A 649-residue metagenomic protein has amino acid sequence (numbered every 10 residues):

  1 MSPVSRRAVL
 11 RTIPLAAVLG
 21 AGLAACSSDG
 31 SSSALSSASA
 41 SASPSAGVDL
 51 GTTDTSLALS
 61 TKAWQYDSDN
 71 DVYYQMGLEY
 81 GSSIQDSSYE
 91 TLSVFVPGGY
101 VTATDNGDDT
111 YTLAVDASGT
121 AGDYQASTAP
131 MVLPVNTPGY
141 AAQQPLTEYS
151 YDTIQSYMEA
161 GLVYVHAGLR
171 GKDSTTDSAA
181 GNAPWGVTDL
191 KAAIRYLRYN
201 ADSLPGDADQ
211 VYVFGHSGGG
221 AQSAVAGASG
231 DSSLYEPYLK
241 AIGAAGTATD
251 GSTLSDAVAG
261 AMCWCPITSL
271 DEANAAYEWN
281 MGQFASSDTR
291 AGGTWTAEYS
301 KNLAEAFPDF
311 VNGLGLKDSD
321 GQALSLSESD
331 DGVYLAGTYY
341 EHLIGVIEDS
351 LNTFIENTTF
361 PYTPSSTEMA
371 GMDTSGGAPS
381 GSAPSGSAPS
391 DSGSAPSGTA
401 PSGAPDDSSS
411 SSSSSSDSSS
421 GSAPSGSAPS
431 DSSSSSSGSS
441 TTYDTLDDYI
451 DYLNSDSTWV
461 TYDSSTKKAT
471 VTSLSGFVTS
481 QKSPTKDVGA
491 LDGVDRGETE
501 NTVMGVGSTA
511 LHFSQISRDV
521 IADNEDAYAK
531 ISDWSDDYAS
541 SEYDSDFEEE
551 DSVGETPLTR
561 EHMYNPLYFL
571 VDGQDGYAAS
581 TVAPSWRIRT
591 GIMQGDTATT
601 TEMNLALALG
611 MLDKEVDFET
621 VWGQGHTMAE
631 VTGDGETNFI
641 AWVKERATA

Functional and structural regions predicted by a protein language model:
M1-A16: N-terminal secretory signal peptides and thylakoid transit peptides that target proteins across membranes
L23-A25: C-terminal motif of bacterial Sec signal peptides marking the signal peptidase cleavage site
S31-T128: Catalytic-loop region of hydrolases
S127-T137: Short beta-strand element of the alpha/beta-hydrolase
G181-D202: Alpha/beta-hydrolase active-site loop
Y199-Y277: Primarily recognizes the serine-hydrolase "nucleophile elbow" in alpha/beta-hydrolase and SGNH/GDSL folds
A275-G381, G386, G426-R496: Non-catalytic, alpha-helical, charged scaffold/linker segments that couple or flank catalytic or architectural cores
G371, S375-G381, G386, G393 (+3 more regions): C-terminal subdomain of alpha/beta-hydrolase-fold enzymes, centered on the catalytic histidine and its supporting
